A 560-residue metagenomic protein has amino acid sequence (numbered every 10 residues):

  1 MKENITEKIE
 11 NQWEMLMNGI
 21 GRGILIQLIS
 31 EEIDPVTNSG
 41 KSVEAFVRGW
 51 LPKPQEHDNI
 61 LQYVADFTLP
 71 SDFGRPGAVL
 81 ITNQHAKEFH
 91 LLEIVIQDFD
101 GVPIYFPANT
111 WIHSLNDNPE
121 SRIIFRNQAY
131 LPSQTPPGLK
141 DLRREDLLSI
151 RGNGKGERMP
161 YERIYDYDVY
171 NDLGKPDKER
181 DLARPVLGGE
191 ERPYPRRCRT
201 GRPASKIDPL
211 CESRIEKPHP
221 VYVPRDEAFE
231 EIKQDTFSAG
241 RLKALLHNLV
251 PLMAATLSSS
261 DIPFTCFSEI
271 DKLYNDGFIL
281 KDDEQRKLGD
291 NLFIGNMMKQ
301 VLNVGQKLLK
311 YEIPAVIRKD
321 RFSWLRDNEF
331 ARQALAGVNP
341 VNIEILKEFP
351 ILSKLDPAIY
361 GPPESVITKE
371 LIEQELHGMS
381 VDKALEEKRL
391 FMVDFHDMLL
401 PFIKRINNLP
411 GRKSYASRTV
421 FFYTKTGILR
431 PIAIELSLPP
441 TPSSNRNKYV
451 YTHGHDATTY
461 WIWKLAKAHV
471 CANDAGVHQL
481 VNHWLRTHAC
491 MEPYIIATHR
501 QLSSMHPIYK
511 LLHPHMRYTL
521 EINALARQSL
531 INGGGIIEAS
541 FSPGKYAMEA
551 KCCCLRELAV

Functional and structural regions predicted by a protein language model:
M1-V560: Long, compositionally biased charged/polar stretches
